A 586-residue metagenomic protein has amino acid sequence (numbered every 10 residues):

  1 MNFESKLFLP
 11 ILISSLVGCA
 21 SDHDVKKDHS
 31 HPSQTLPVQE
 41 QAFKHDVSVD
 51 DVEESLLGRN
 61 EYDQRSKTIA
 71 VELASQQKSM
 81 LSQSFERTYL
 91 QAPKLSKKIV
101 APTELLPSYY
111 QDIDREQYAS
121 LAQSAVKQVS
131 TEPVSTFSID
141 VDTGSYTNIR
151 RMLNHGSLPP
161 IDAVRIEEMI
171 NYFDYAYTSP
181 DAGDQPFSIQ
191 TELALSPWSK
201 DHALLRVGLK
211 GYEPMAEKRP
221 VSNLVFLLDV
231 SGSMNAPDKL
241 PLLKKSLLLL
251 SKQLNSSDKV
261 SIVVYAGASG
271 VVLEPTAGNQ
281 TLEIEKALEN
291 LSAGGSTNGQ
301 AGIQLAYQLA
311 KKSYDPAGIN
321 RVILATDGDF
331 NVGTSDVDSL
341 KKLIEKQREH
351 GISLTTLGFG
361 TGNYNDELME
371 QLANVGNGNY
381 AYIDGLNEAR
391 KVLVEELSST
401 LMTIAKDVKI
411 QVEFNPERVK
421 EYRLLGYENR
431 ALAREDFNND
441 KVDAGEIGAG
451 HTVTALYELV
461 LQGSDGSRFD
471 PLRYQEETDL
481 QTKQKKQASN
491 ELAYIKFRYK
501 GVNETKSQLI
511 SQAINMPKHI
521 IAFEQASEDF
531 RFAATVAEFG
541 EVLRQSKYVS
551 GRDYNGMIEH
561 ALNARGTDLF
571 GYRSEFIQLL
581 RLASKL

Functional and structural regions predicted by a protein language model:
E4-P10: Sec-dependent signal peptide recognition, specifically the positively charged N-region followed immediately by
L16-G18: C-terminal motif of bacterial Sec signal peptides marking the signal peptidase cleavage site
A20-H45, V49, E53, F187-V408 (+6 more regions): Exposed acidic/Ser/Thr-rich ligand/metal-binding surfaces
H23-S145, H155: Boundary-proximal intrinsically disordered activation/regulatory segments immediately upstream of a helical core
V38-F43, K67, V71, T88-L90 (+8 more regions): Long, acidic serine/threonine- and proline-rich intrinsically disordered regions
P102, V412-L425: Soluble, acidic/polar mature domains that operate outside membranes
A119-A203: Acidic/polar low-complexity segments with low predicted structural confidence
D140-D142, K210-Y212, E413-N415, V460-Q462 (+1 more regions): Solvent-exposed residues in well-ordered beta-strands and their adjoining turns, especially edge/terminal strands
